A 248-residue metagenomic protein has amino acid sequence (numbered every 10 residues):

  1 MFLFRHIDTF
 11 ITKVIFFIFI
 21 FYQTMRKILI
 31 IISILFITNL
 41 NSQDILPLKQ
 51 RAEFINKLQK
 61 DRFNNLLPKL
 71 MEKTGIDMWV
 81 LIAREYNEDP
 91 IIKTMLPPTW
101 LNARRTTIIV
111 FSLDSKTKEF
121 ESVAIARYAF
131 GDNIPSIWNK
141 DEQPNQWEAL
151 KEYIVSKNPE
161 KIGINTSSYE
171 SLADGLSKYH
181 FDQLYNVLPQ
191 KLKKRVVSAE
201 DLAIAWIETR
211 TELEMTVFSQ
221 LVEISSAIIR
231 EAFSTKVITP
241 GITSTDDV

Functional and structural regions predicted by a protein language model:
I11, Y22-L29: Bacterial N-terminal signal peptides that target proteins for export
I15, I20, S33: Conserved binding/recognition cores within well-folded domains
I28-I37: Sec-dependent N-terminal signal peptides
S42-T235, T243-D247: A composition/biophysics-driven feature that prefers long, compositionally simple stretches
